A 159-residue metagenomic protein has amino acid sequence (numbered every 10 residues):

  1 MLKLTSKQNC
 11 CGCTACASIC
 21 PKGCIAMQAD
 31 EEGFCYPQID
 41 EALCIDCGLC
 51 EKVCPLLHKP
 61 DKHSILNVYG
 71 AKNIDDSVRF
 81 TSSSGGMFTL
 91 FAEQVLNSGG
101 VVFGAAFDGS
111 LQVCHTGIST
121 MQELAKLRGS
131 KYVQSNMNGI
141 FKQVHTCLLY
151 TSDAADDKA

Functional and structural regions predicted by a protein language model:
L2-L4, A15-E32, Y36-Q38, G48-I65: Iron-sulfur cluster-binding cysteine motifs and their immediate structural context in ferredoxin-like electron-transfer
C24, H58, V95, A155-D156: Generic short alpha-helical hydrophobic face used as a protein-protein interaction/packing hotspot
E32-F34, D76, A159: A broad, structure-centric signal for solvent-exposed, well-ordered loop/edge residues that line or flank functional
A42-T146: Flanking helices and flexible, charged tails adjoining ferredoxin-like Fe-S electron-transfer domains in multi-subunit
Y150-A159: Single conserved hydrophobic/aromatic residue that forms the stacking wall/gate of nucleotide- or nucleobase-binding
